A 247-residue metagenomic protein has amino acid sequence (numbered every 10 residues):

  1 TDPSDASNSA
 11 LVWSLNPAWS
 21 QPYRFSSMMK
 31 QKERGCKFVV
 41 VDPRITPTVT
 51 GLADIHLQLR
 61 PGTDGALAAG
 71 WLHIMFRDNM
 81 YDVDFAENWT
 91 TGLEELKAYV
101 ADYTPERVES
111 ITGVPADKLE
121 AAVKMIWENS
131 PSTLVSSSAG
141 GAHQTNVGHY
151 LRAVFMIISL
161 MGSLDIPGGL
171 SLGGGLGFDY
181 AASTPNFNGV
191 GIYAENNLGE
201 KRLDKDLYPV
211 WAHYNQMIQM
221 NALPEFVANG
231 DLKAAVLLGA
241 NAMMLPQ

Functional and structural regions predicted by a protein language model:
T1, L15-W19, H56-T63, D84-E87 (+5 more regions): Alpha-helix capping and helix-loop boundary segments enriched in small/acidic/polar residues
T1-V41, G65-A69, M156-Q247: Extended redox/cofactor-interaction regions of prokaryotic respiratory oxidoreductases
S9-W13, T104-V108, S136-H143, K233-G239: Glycine- and acidic
G35, V39, R44-S130: Long, well-ordered, tryptophan-enriched scaffold segments
T63, K124-P131, N146-H149, V227-A228 (+1 more regions): Secondary-structure capping and boundary motifs in well-ordered enzyme cores
D82-V83, L119-E120, T133-V135, S163-G173: Acidic/polar loop patches that form or flank catalytic/metal-binding clefts of enzymes that bind anionic ligands
S110-V114, S138-T145, L176-G177, G239-M244: Conserved short loop/turn motifs at secondary-structure junctions
H149-M156: Basic, amphipathic alpha-helical segments enriched in Lys/Arg and hydrophobic/aromatic residues
